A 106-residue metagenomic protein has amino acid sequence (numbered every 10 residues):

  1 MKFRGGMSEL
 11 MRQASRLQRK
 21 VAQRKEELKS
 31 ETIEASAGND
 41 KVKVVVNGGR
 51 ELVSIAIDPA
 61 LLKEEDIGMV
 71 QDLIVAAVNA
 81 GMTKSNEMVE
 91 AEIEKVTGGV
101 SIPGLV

Functional and structural regions predicted by a protein language model:
M1-K29, E34, K84-V106: Long amphipathic alpha-helical segments used for membrane anchoring, targeting, substrate engagement, or oligomerization
G6, D66-L73: Conserved acidic
A14, R50, I74: Residue-level signature of catalytic and energy-coupling elements of molecular machines, predominantly ATP/GTP-dependent
K29-T32, S36, K41, K63 (+1 more regions): Small cofactor-carrier domains centered on a conserved lysine used for covalent cofactor attachment
S36-I55: N-terminal intrinsically disordered, cationic/polar leader segments that include organellar targeting peptides
K41, I74, A91-E92: Exposed boundary/loop context
I55-I67: A short interface-forming secondary-structure element
L73, A77-M88: Stable alpha-helical structural segments in soluble proteins, enriched in small hydrophobic residues
